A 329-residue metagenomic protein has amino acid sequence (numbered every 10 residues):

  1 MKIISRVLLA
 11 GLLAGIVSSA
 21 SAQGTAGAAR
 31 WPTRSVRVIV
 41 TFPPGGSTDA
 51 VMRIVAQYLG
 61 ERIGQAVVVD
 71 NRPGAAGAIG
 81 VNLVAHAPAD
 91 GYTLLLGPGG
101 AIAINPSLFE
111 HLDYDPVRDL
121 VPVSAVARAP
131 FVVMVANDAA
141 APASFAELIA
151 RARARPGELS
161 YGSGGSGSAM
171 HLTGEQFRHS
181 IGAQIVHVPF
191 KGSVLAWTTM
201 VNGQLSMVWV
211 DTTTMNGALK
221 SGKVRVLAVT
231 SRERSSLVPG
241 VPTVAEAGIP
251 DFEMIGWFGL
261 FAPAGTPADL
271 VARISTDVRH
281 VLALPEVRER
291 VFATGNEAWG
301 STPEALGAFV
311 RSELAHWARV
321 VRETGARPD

Functional and structural regions predicted by a protein language model:
M1-R6: Positively charged n-region of N-terminal signal peptides that target proteins for export
V7-S19: Bacterial N-terminal signal peptides
A22-R118, E158, G182-M207, G300 (+1 more regions): N-terminal (or domain-start) structured segment
T33-S35, H179-S180, K220, T243 (+1 more regions): An extracytoplasmic/periplasmic, membrane-proximal ligand-sensing/linker region
H86-Y92, S107-L195, V244, W257-R290: Hinge/capping helix and adjacent helix->loop/strand transition within the periplasmic-binding protein
L96-A101, A127, S163, S193 (+4 more regions): Beta->alpha turn/N-cap motifs
A101-H111, H171, Q176-S180, M207-V241: A ligand-binding cleft/hinge motif common to bilobed small-molecule-binding domains
R128, M215-A283, S312-A315: C-terminal lobe and pocket-closing loops of periplasmic/extracytoplasmic Venus-flytrap solute-binding proteins
